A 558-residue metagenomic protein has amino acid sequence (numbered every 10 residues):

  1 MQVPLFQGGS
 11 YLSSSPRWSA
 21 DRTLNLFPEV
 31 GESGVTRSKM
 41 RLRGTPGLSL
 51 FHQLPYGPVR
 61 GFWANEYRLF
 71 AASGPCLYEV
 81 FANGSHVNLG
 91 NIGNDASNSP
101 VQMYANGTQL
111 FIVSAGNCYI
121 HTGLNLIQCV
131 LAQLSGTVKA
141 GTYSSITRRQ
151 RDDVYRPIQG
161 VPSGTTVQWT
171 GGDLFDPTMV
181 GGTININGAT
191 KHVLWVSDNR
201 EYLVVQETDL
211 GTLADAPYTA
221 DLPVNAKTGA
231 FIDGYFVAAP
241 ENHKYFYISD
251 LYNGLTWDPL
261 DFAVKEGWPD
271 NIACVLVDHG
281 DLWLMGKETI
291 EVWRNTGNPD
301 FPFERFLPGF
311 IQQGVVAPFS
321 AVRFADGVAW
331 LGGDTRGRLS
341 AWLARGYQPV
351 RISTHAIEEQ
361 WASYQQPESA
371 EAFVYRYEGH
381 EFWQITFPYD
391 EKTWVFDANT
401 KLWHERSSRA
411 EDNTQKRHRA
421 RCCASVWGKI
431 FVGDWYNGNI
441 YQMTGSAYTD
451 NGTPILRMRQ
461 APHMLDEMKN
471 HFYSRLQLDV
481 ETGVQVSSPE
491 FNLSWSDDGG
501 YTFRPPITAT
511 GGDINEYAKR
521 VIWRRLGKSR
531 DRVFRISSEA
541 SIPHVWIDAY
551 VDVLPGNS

Functional and structural regions predicted by a protein language model:
M1-L89, G93-Q109, Q312-G327, G333-S558: Beta-sheet repeat architectures centered on beta-propellers
P46-P58, H86-N98, C129-S135, L222-E371: Beta-propeller and closely related beta-pinwheel folds
W63, F70-A71, Y104, F111 (+13 more regions): Well-ordered beta-strand positions
A71, L110-I112, G141, S145-I146 (+7 more regions): Generic recognition of long tandem-repeat/solenoid scaffolds
G74, A82, A115, G123 (+5 more regions): Short strand-coil-strand connectors
Q102-S135: Hydrophobic or amphipathic alpha-helical targeting/insertion segments
A132-V224: Small/polar beta-strand repeat architecture
